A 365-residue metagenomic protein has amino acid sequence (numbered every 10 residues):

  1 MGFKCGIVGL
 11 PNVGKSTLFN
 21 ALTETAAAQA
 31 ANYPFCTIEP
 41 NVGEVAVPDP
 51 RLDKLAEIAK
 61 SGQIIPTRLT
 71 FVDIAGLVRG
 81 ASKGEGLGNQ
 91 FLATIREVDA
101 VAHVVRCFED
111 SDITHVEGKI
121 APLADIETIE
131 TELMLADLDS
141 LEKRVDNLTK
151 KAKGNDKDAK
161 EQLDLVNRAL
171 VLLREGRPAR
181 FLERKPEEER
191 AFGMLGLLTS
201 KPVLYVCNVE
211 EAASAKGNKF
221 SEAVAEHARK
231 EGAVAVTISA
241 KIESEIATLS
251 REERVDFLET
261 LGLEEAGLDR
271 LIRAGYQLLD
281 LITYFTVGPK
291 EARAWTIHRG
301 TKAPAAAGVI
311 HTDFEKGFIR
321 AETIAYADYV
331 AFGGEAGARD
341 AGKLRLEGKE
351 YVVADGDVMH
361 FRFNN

Functional and structural regions predicted by a protein language model:
M1-T114, E142-K143: Conserved G1/Walker A P-loop phosphate-binding module
G2-V8, V13, F19, E142 (+2 more regions): C-terminal-of-GTPase-core extension/linker across diverse P-loop GTPases
G6, F35, P40-G43, P50-L52 (+16 more regions): Short capping/connector residues at structural and topological boundaries
G14-N20, P48-K60, G88-D112, D125-L135 (+4 more regions): Phosphate-binding glycine-rich loops and adjacent basic patches that engage nucleotide phosphates, nucleic-acid
L22, G84-L87, V116-K119, N218-E222 (+1 more regions): Short, glycine/charged-enriched secondary-structure capping and boundary segments
A26-P34, N41-G43, R51-K54, K83 (+10 more regions): Glycine-rich, flexible loop/turn motifs
F35, D49-L52, I65-F71, E85-D99 (+9 more regions): Amphipathic alpha-helical transducer elements in NTP-driven molecular machines
G43-P48, A75-E85, R96-D158, L172-K185 (+1 more regions): Conserved Switch II/interswitch segment of TRAFAC-class P-loop GTPases
